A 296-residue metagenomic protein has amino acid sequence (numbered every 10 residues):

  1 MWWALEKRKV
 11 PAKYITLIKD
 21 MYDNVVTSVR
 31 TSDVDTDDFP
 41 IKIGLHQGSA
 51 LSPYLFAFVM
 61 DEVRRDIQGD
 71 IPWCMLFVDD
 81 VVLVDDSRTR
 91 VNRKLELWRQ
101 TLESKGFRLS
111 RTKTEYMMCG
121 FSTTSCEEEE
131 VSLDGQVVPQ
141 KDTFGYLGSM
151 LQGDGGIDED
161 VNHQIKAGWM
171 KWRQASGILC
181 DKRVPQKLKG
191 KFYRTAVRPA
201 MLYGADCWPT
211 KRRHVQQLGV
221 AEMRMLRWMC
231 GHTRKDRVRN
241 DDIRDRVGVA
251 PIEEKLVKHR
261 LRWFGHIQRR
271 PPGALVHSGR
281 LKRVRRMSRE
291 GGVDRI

Functional and structural regions predicted by a protein language model:
W2, V10-I15, V26-S49, P53-F56 (+1 more regions): Short linear motifs embedded in intrinsically disordered, charge-biased segments
D20-Y22: Cytochrome P450 I-helix active-site segment
